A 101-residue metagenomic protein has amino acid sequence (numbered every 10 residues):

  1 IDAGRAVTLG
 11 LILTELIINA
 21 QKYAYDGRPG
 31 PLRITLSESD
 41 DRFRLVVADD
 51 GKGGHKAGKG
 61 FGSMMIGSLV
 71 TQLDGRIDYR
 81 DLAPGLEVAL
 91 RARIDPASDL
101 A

Functional and structural regions predicted by a protein language model:
I1-I17, Q21-P31: Conserved short strand/loop->alpha-helix "switch" segment adjacent to the catalytic nucleotide/phosphoryl-transfer site
P31, G53, L82-A89: Glycine-rich nucleotide-binding loop
P31-D41: Short beta-strand/loop element within the Bergerat-fold HATPase_c
D41-L45, L86: Short beta-strand element(s) in the Bergerat
D49: Acidic ATP/Mg2+-coordinating residue in the GHKL
H55-D81: ATP phosphate-binding glycine-rich loop and adjacent ATP-lid/helix-beta elements within ATP-binding kinase/ATPase
L90-A101: C-terminal end segment of the histidine kinase catalytic
